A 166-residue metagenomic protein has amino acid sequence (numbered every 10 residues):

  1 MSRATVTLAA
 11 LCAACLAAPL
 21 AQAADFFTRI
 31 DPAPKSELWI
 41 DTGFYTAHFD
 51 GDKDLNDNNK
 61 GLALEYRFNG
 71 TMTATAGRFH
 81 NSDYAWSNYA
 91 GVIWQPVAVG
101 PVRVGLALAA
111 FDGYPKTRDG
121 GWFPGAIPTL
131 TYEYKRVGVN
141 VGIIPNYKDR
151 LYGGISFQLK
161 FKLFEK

Functional and structural regions predicted by a protein language model:
M1-P34, K166: Cleavable N-terminal export/targeting peptides
A23-F68, T75-R78: Short glycine/proline- and aromatic-enriched beta-strand/turn motifs that initiate or cap beta-hairpins
L38, G70-A74, G100-V102, Y132-V141 (+1 more regions): Repeated loop/turn-to-beta-strand initiation elements of outer-membrane beta-barrel proteins
D41-Y45, T75-F79, G105-A109, N140-I144 (+1 more regions): Transmembrane beta-strands of outer-membrane beta-barrel proteins
T42, L62-Y66, A76, A90-Q95 (+2 more regions): Residues on the lipid-exposed face of transmembrane beta-strands in outer-membrane beta-barrel proteins
F44-H48, Y152-K166: Outer-membrane beta-barrel "beta-signal"
F49-N58, R78-Y89, A98, D112-F123 (+1 more regions): Solvent-exposed loop/turn segments connecting transmembrane beta-strands in outer-membrane beta-barrel proteins
R103-G125, T129-T131: Outer membrane beta-barrel transmembrane domains
